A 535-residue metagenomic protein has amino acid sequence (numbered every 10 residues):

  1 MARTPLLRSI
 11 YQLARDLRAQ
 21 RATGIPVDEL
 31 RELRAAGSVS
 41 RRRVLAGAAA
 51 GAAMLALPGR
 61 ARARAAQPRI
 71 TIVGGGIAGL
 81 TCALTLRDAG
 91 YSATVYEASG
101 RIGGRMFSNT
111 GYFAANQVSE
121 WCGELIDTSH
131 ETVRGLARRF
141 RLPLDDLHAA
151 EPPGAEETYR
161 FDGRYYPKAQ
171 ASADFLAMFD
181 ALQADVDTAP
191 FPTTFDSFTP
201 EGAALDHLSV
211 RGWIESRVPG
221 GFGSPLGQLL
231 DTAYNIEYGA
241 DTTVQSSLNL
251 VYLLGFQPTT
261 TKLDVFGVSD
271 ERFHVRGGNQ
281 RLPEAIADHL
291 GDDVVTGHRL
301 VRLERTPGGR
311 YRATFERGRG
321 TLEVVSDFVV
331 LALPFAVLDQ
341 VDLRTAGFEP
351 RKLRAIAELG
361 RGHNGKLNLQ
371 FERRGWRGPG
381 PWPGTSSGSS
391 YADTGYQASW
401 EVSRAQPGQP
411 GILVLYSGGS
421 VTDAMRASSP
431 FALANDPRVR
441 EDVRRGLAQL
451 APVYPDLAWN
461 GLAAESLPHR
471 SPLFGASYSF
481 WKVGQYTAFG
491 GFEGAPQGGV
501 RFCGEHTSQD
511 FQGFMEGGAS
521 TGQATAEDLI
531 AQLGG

Functional and structural regions predicted by a protein language model:
M1-V39: N-terminal secretory signal peptides
R3-S9, T487-G535: C-terminal lid/capping helical subdomain adjacent to the catalytic/cofactor pocket in oxidative enzymes
A36-S38, R42-R64: N-terminal export signals
A66-F191, E201, D342: N-terminal glycine-rich phosphate/pyrophosphate-binding loop and immediately adjacent elements
T194-R302, T306, R317, V325 (+4 more regions): Active-site/ligand-binding neighborhood in enzyme catalytic cores
S326, L333-F474: C-terminal segments that line or cap access tunnels to active or ligand-binding sites in enzymes and enzyme-associated
D456-T507: A glycine-rich dinucleotide-binding beta-alpha-beta segment and adjacent secondary-structure elements that constitute
